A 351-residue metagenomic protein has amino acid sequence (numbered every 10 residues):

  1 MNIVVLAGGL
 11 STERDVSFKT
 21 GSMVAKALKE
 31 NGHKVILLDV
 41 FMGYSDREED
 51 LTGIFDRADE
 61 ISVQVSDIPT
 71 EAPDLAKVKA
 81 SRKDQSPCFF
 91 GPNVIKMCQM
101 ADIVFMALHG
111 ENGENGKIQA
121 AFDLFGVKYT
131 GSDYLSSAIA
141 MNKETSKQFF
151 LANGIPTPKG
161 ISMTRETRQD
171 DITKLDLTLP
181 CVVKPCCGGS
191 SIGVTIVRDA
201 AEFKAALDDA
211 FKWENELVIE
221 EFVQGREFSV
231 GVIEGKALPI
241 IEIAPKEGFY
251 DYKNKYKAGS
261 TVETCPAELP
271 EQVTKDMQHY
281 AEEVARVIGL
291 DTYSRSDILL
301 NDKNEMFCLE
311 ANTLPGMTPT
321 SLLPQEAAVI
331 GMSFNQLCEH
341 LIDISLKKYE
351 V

Functional and structural regions predicted by a protein language model:
M1-L135, I139-M141, T145, T164-I172 (+1 more regions): ATP-binding N-terminal substructure of ATP-dependent carboxylate-amine bond-forming enzymes
I3-A7, S11, D15, K19 (+4 more regions): Active-site nucleotide/adenylate-binding loops and adjacent lid/helix of ATP-dependent enzymes
V35, K128-Y129, T157, C181 (+1 more regions): Hydrophobic beta-strand scaffold residues
G110, K246, N312-E326: Glycine-rich phosphate/pyrophosphate-binding beta-alpha loops
T195-H279, L300-F307: Phosphate-binding site of ATP-dependent enzymes
E221, V230-V232, A285-M317, A327: Conserved metal-phosphate-binding beta-hairpin within the catalytic cores of diverse ATP-dependent phosphoryl-transfer
E242-S294, Q325-V351: Active-site "cap" helix and flanking loop/linker of ATP-utilizing ligase/carboxylase catalytic domains
